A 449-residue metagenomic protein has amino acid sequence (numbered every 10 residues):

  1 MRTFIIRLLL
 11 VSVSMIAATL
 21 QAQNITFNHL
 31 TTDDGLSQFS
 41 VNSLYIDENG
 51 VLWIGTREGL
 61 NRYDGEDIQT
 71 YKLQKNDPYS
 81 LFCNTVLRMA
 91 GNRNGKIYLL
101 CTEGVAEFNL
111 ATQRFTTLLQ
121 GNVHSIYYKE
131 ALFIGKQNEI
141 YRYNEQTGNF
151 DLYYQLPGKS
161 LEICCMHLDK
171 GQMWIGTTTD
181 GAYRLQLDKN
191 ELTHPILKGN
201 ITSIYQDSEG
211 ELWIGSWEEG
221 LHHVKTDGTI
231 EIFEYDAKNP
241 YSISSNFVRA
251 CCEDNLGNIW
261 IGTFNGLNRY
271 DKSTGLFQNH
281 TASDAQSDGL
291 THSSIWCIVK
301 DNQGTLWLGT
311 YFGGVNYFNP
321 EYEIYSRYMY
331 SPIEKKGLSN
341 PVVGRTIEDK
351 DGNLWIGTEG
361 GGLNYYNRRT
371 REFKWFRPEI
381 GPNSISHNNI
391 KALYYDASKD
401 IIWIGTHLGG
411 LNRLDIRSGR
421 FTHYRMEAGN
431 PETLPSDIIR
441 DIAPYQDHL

Functional and structural regions predicted by a protein language model:
M1-L449: Carboxylate-rich, polar loop motifs that coordinate divalent cations or form catalytic acidic clusters
